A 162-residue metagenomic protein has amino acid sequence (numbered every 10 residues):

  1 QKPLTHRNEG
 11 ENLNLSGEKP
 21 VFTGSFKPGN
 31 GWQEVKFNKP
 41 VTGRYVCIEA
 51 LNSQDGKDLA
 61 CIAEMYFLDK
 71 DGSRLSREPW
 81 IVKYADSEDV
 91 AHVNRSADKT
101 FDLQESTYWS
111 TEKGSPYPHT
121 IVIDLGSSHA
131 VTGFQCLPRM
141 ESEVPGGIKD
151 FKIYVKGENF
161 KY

Functional and structural regions predicted by a protein language model:
Q1-L15, P28-P79, D89-Y162: Aromatic, loop-rich ligand-recognition surfaces of beta-strand-rich domains
K19-P28: Solvent-exposed beta-strand/loop surfaces of large extracellular or lumenal domains
V82-D86: Compositionally biased low-complexity segments at domain edges in trafficked proteins and select soluble regulators
